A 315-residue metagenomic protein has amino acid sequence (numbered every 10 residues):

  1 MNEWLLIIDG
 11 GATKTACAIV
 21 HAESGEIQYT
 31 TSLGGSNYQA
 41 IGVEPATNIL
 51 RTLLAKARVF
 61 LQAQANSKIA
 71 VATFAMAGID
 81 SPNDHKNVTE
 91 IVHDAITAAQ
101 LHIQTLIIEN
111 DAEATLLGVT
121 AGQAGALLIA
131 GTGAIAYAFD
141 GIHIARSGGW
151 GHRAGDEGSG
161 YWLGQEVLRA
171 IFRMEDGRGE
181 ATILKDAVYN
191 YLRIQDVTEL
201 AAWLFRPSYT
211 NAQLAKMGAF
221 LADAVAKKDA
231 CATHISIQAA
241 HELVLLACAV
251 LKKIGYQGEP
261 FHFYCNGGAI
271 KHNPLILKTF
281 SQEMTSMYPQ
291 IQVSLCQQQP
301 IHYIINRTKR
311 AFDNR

Functional and structural regions predicted by a protein language model:
M1, T97-A98, H102-L127, H143: Conserved phosphate-binding catalytic cores of ATP/NTP-utilizing and phosphoryl-transfer enzymes
M1-S67, V119, A124, I171-R315: ATP-binding/phosphotransfer module of carbohydrate and carboxylate kinases, centering on a glycine-rich
L5-D9, I69-T73, L116, G125-I129 (+1 more regions): Short glycine-aspartate micro-motif
A55-A95, A99, I107-I108, L117-T120: Short beta-strand-loop/turn "lid" adjacent to the catalytic site in phosphate-handling enzymes
A75-D80, A130-T132, F261-K271: Glycine-rich beta-strand-to-loop/alpha-helix junction loops that act as flexible
T97-Q100, I144-G151, M284-Q292: Glycine/charged-rich beta-loop-alpha catalytic/anionic-binding loops adjacent to active sites
T105-E113, I129-A130, Q292-I301: Active-site nucleophile and cofactor-binding loops and adjacent substrate-binding regions of central metabolic enzymes
G122-R178: Glycine-rich phosphate-binding loop of actin/hexokinase-like ATP-binding domains
